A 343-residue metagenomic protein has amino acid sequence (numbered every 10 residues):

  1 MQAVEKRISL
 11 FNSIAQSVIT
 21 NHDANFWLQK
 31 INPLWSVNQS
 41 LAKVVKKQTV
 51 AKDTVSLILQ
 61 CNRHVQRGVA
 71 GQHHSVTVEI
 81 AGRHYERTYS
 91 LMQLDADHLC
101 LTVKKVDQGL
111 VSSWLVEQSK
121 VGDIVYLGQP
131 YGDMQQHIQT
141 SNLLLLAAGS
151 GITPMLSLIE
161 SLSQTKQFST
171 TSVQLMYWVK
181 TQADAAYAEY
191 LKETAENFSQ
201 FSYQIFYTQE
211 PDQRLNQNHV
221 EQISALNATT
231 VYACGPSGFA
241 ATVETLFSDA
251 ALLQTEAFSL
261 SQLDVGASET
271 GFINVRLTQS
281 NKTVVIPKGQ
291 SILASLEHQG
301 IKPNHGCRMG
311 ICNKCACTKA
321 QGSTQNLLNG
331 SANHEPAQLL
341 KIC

Functional and structural regions predicted by a protein language model:
Q2-V37: A eukaryote-biased signal for short, well-structured alpha-helical docking elements
L28-I124, N142, K180-T181: Ferredoxin-reductase
N38-K43, E269-V275: Short structural boundary motif marking the start of a folded domain
W114-E269, N274: FNR/FR-type flavoprotein reductase catalytic core
P154, E297, I301-Q325, H334-C343: Local cysteine-cluster metal-coordination motifs and their immediate loop/turn environment, predominantly Fe-S cluster
G271-I301: C-terminal accessory/binding modules appended to enzymatic or scaffolding proteins
